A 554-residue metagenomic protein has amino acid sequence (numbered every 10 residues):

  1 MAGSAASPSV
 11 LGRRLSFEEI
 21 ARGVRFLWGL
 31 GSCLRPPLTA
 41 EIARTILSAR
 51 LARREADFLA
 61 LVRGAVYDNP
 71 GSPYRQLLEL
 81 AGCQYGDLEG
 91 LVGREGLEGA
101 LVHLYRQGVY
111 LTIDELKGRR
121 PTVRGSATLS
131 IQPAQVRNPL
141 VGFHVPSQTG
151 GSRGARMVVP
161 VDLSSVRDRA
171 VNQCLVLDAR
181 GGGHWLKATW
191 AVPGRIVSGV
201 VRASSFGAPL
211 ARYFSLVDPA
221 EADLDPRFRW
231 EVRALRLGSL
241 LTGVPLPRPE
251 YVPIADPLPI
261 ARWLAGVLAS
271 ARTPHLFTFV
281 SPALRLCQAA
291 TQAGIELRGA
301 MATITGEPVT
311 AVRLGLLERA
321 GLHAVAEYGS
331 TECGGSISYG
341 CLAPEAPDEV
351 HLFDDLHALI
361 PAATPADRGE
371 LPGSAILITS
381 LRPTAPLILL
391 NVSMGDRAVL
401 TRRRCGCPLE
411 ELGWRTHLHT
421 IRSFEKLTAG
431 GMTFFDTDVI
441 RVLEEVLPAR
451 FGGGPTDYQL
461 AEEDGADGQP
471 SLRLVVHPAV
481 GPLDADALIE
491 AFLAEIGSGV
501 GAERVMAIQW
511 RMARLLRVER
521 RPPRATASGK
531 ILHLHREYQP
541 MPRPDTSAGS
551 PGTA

Functional and structural regions predicted by a protein language model:
A2-L59, S72, V200-V201, P249-A265 (+3 more regions): AMP-binding adenylation
V10-L15, A21-P37, I42, I46-V325 (+2 more regions): Active-site phosphate/ATP/adenylate-binding loop shared across adenylate-forming ligases
L140, H357, E519-R520: Short loop/turn microsegments at loop-to-beta-strand junctions
G151, A363-A366, T526: Short, acidic, Ser/Thr-enriched surface-loop or helix-capping motifs
S165, V309, P361, V480-G481: Glycine-/small-residue-rich active-site loops that bind phosphorylated ligands and cofactors
W190-A191, T303, I360-A362, L377-T379 (+3 more regions): Residues in well-ordered beta-strands of folded domains
T242, V350, A507-W510: Short, conserved catalytic or adaptor-binding loops enriched in Gly and charged residues
A300, I304-C405: Conserved AMP-binding/adenylate-forming
